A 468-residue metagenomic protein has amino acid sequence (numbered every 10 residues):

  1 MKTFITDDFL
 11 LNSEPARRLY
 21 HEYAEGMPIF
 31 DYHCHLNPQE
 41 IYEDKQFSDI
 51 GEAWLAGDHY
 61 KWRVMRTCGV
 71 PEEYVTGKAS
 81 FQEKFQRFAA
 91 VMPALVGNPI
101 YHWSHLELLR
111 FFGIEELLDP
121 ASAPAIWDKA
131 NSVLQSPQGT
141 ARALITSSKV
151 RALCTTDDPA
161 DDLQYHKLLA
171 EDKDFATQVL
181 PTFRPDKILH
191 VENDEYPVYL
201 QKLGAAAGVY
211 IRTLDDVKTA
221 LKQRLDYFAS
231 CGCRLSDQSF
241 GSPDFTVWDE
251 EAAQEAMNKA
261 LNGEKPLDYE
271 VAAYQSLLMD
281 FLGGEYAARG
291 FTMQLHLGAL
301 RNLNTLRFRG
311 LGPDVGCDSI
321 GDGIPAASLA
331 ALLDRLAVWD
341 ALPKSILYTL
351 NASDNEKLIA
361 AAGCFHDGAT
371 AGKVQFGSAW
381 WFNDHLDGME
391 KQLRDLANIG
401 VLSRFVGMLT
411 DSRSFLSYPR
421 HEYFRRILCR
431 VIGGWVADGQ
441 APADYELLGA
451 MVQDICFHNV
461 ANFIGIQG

Functional and structural regions predicted by a protein language model:
K2-R289, A341-P343, L347-I359, G363-G468: Metal-cofactor-binding active-site regions of metalloenzymes
M293-L295: C-terminal amphipathic alpha-helical interaction region
A299, N304: Hard-cation-handling environments
F308-I320: Active-site loop ensemble at the mouth of alpha/beta enzyme cores that anchors a bound cofactor
G323-L329: Divalent-cation-assisted or electrostatically stabilized phosphate/pyrophosphate-binding catalytic cores
L332-V338: Short, basic/hydrophobic alpha-helical segments
